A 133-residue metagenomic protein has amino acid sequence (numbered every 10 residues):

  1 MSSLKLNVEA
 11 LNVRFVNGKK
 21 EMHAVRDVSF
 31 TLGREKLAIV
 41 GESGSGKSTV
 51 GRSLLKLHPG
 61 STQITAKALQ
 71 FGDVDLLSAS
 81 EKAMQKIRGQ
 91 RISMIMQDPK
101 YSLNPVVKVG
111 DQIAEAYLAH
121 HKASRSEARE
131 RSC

Functional and structural regions predicted by a protein language model:
M1-C133: ABC transporter nucleotide-binding domains
